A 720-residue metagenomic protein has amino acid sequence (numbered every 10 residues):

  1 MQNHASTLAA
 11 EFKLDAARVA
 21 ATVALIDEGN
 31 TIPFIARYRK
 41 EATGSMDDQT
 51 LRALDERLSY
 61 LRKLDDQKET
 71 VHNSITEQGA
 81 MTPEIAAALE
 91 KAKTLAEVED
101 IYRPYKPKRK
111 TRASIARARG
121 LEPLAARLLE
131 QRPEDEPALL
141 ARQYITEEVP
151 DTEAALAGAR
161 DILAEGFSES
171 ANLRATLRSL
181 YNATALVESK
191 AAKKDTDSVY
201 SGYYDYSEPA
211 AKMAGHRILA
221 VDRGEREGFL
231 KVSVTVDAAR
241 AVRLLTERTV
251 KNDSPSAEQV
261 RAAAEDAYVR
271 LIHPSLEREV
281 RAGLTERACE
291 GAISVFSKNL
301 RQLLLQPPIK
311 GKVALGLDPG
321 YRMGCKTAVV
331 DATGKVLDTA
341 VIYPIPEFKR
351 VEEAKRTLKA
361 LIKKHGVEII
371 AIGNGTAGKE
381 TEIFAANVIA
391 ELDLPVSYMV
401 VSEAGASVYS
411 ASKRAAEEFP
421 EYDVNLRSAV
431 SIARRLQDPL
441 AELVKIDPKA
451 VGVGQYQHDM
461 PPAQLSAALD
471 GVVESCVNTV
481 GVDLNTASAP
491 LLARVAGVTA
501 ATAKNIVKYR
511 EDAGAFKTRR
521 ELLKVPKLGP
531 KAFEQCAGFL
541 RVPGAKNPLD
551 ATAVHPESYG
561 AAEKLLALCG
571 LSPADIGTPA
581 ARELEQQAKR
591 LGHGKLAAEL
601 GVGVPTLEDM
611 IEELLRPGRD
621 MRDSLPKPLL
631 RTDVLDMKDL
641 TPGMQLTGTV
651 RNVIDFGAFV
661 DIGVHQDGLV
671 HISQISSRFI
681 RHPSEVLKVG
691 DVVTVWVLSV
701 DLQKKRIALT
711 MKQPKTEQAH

Functional and structural regions predicted by a protein language model:
K13-L14, P308, E474-K508, T632-V670 (+1 more regions): C-terminal accessory/binding modules appended to enzymatic or scaffolding proteins
A24-D27, P104, I115-A118, A220-G224 (+14 more regions): Replace "in large, NTP-powered and nucleic-acid-processing enzymes" with "in large, NTP-powered factors and other
T31-I32, D47-T146, P150, T479-S624 (+3 more regions): Accessory alpha-helical DNA-binding modules that contact the DNA backbone or grooves
T50-A53, Y60, L64-G316, G320-Y422 (+1 more regions): Duplex nucleic acid-engaging cores and interfaces of nucleic-acid transaction enzymes
E97, M399, G405, S410-V480 (+1 more regions): Long, charge-rich intrinsically disordered scaffolds of nucleic-acid metabolism proteins
L140-Y144, P150-T152, Y206-P209, R240-Y268 (+4 more regions): Low-complexity, acidic/Ser/Thr- and charged residue-rich accessory regions of DNA metabolism proteins
S179-L186, L317-Y321, G375-K379, V401-V408 (+5 more regions): A glycine-rich phosphate-binding loop feature that marks nucleotide/adenosyl-phosphate handling sites
E279-S297, A450-G481, A598-P642: Long, charged amphipathic helices and adjacent flexible linkers at domain junctions
